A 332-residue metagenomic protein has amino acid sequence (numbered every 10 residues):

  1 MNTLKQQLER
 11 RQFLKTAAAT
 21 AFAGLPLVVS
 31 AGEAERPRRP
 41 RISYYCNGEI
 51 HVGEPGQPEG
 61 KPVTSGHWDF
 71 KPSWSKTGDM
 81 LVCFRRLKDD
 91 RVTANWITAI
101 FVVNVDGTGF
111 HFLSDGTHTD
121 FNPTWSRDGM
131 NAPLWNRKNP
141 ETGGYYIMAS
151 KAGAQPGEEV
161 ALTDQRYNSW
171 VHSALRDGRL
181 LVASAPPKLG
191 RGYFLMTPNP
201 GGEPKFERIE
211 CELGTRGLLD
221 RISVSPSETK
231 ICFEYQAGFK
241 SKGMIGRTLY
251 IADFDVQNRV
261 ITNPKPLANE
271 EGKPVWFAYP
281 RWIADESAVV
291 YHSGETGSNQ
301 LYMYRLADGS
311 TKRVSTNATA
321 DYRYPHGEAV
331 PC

Functional and structural regions predicted by a protein language model:
M1-Q12, T16-P26: N-terminal secretory signal peptides
A17, G32-C332: Sequence signature of WD/YWTD-type beta-propeller architectures
V28-S30: Hydrophobic alpha-helical segments of integral membrane proteins
